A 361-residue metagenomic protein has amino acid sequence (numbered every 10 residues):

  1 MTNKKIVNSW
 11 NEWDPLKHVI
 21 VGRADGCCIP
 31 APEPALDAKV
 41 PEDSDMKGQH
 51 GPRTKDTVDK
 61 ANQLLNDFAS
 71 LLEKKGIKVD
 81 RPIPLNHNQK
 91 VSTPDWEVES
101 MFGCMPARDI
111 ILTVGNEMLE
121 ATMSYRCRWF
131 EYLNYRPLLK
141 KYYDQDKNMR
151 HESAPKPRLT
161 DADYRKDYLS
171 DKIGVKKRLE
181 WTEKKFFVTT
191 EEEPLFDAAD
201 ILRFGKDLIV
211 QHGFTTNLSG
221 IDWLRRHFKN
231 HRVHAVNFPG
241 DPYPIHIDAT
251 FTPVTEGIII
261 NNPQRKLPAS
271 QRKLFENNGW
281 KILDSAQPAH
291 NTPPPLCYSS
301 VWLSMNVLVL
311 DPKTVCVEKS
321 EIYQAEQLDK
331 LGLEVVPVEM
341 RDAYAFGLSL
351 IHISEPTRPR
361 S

Functional and structural regions predicted by a protein language model:
M1-S354: The feature marks the mature, well-folded catalytic cores of soluble enzymes
I353-S361: A short, hydrophobic C-terminal helix/tail in secreted or cell-surface proteins
